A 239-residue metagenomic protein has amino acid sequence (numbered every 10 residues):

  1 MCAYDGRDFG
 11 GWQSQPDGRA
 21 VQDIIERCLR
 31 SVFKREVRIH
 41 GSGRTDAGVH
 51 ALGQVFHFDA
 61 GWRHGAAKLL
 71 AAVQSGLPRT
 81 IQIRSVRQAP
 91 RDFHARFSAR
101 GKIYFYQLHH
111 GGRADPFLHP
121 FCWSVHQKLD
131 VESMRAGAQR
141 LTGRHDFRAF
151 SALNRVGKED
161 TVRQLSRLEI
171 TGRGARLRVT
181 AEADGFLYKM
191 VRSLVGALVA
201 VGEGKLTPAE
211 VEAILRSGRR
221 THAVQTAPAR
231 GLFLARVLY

Functional and structural regions predicted by a protein language model:
M1-Y239: Structured-RNA-binding interfaces characteristic of tRNA pseudouridine synthases
